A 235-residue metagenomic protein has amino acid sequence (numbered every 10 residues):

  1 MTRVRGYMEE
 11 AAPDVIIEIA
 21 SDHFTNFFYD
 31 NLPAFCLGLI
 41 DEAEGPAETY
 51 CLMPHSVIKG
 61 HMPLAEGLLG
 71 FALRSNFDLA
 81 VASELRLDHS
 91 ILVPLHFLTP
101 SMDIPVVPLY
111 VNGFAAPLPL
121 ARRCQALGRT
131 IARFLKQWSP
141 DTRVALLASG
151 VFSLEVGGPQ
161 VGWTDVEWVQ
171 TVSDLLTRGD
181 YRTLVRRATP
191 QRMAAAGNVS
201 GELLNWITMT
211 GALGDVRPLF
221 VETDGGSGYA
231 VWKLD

Functional and structural regions predicted by a protein language model:
M1-D14, Y29-A126, Q137, P159-D235: Flexible, D/E/H-enriched segments
G6, A20-D22: N-terminal low-complexity, Ser/Thr- and acidic-residue-enriched intrinsically disordered segments
D14-A20, L109, T142-G150: Beta-strand elements within well-structured catalytic alpha/beta cores of enzymes that handle phosphate/sulfate esters
F24-F28, S153-G158: Short catalytic/ligand-binding loop motif for oxyanion handling, primarily in non-cytosolic enzymes, centered on
G113, A148-F152, V156: Generic secondary-structure microfeatures
R129-V144: Non-transmembrane, aqueous-exposed alpha-helical and coiled segments at domain scale
